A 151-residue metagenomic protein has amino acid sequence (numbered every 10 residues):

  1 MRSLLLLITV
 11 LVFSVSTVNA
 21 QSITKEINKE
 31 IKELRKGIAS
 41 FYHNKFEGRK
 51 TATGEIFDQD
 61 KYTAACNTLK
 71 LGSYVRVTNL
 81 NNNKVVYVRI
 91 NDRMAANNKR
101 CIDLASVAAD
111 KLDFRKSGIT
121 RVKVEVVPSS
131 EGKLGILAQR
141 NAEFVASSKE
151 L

Functional and structural regions predicted by a protein language model:
L4-F13: Sec-dependent N-terminal signal peptides
L6, V18-L151: Secreted/periplasmic proteins
